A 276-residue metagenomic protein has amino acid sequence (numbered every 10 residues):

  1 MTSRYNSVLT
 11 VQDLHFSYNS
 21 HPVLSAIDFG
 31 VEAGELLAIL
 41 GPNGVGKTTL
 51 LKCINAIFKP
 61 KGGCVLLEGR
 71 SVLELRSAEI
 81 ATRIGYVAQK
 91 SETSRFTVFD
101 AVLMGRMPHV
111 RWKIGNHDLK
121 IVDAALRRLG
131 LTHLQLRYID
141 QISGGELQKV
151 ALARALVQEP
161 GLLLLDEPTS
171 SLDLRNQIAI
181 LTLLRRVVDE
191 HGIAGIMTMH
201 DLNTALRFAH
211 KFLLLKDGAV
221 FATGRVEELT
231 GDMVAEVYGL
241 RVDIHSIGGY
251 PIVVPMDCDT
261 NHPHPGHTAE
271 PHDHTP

Functional and structural regions predicted by a protein language model:
L40-P42: The feature captures the beta-strand-to-loop junction immediately N-terminal to the Walker
N55: Helix-to-loop junction immediately C-terminal to a conserved catalytic motif
G63-S71, I80: Conserved ABC transporter NBD signature motif
L103, N116-L134: Conserved ABC ATPase "signature" region
Y138-I142, E146: Conserved ABC ATPase signature
L163-E167: Catalytic Walker B motif of ABC-type/P-loop ATPase nucleotide-binding domains
V237-P276: ABC ATPase nucleotide-binding domains
